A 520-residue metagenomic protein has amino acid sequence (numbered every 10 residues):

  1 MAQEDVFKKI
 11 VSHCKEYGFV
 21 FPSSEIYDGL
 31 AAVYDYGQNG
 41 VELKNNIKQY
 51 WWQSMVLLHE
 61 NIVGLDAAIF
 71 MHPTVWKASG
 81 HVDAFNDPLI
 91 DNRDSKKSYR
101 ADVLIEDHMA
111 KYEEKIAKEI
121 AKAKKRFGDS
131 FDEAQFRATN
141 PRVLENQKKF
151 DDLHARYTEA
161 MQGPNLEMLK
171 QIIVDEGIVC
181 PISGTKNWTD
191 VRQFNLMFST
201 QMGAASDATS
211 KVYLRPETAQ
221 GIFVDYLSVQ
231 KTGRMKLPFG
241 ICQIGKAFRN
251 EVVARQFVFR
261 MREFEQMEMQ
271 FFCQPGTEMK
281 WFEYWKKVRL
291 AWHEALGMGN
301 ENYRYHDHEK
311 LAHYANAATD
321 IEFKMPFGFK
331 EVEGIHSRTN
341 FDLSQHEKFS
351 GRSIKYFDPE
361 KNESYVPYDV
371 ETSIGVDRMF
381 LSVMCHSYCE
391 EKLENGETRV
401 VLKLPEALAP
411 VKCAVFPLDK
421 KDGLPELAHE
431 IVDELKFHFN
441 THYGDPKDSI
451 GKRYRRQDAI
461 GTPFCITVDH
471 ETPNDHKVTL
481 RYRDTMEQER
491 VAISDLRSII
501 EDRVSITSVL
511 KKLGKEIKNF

Functional and structural regions predicted by a protein language model:
M1-F520: NTP/phosphate- and nucleic-acid-binding module
